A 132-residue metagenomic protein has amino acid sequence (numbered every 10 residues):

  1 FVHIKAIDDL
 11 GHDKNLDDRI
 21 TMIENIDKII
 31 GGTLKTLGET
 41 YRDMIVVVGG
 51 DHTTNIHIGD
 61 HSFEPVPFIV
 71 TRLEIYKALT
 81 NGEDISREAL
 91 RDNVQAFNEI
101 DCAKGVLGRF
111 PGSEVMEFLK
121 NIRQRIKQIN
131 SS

Functional and structural regions predicted by a protein language model:
F1-S132: Feature captures the catalytic ectodomains and active-site-proximal regions of enzymes that hydrolyze or transfer
